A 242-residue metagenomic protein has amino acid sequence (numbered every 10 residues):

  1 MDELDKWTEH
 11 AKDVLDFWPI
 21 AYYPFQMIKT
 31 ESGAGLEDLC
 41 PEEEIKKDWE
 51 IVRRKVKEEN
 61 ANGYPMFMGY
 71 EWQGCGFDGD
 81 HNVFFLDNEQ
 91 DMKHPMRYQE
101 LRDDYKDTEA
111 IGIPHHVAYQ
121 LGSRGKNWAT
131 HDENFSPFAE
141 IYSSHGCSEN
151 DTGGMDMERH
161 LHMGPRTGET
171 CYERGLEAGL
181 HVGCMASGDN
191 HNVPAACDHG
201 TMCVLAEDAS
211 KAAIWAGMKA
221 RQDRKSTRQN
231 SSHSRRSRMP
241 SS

Functional and structural regions predicted by a protein language model:
M1-S232, S242: Extended, charged catalytic domains and RNA/DNA-binding interfaces, predominantly in divalent-metal-using enzymes
S234-R236: Intrinsic disorder/low-complexity segments
